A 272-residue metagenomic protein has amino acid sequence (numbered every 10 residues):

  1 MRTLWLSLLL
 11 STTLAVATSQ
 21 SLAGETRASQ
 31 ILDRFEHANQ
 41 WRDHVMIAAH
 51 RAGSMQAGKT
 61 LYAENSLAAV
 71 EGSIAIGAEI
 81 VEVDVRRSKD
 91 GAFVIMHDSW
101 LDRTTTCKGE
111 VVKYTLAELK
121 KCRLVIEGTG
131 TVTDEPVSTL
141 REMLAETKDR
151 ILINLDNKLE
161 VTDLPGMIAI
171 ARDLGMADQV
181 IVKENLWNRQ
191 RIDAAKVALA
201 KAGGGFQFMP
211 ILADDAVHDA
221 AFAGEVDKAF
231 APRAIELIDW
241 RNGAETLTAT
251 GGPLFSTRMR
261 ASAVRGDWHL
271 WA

Functional and structural regions predicted by a protein language model:
W5-A17: Bacterial N-terminal signal peptides
Q20-A272: Phosphate-group recognition and catalysis centered on beta-loop-alpha active-site segments
